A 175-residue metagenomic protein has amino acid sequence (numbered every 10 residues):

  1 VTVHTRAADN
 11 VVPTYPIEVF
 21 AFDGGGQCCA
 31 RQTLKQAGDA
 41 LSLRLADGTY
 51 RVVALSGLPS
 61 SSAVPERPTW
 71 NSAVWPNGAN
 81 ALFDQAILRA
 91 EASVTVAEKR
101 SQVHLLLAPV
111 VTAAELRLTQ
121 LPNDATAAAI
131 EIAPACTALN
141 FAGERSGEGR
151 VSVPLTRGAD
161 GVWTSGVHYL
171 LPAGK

Functional and structural regions predicted by a protein language model:
V1-A8, L106-L121: A short, Gly/Thr-enriched small/hydrophobic beta-strand-prone motif that recurs across taxa
T5, A21, S56, V74-D84 (+4 more regions): Hydrophobic side chains in beta-strands
D9, S42-R44, T95, L106: Generic marker of residues within folded, mature protein domains
V12-Y15, V111, P122-A125: Short proline/glycine-enriched turn/loop motifs at strand-loop junctions of beta-rich domains
Y15-E66, T126-K175: Tryptophan-paired
Q36, P59-Q102: Structured interaction patches on ligand/partner-binding surfaces of diverse proteins
V103, R117, W163-V167: Short secondary-structure capping micro-motifs at structural edges
